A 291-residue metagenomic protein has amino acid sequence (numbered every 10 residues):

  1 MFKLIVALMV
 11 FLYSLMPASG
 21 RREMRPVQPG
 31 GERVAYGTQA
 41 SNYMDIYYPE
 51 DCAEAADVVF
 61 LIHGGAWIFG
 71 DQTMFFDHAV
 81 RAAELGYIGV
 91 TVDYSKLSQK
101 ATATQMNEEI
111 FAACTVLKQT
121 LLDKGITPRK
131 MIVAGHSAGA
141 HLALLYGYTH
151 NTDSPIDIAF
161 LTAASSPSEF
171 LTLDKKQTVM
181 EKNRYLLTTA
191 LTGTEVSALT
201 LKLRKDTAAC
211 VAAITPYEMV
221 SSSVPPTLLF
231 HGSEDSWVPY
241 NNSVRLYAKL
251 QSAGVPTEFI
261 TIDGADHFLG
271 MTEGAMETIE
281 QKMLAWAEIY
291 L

Functional and structural regions predicted by a protein language model:
M16-A53: N-terminal cap/lid segment of alpha/beta-hydrolase-fold proteins
A55-G65: Short beta-strand element of the alpha/beta-hydrolase
G70-A79, V90-K130, T272-I279: Catalytic nucleophile-loop/oxyanion-hole region of alpha/beta-hydrolase and closely related hydrolase-like folds
A140-T152: Short glycine-enriched nucleophile-adjacent loop and the immediately C-terminal alpha-helix near the catalytic center
H150-L203: Hydrolase active-site cap/lid region
S223, L229-H231, D235: Short beta-strand/loop motif that positions the catalytic acidic residue of the alpha/beta-hydrolase fold
S236-R245: Conserved alpha/beta-hydrolase "acid-adjacent" motif
A275-L291: Catalytic active-site module of serine/aspartate enzymes centered on a nucleophile-bearing elbow/loop
